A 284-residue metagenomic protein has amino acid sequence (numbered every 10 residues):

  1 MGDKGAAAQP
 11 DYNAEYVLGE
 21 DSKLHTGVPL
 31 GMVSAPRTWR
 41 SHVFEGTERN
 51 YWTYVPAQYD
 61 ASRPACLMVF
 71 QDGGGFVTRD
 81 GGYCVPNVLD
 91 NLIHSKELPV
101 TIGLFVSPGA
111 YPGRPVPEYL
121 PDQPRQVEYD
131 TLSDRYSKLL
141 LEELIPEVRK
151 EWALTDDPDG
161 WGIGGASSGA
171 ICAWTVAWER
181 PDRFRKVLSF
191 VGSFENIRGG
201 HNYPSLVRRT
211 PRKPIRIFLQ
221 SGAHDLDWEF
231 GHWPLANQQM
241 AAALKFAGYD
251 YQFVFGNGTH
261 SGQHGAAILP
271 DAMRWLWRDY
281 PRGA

Functional and structural regions predicted by a protein language model:
M1-A284: Non-catalytic cap/lid and distal C-terminal segments of serine-dependent acyl enzymes
